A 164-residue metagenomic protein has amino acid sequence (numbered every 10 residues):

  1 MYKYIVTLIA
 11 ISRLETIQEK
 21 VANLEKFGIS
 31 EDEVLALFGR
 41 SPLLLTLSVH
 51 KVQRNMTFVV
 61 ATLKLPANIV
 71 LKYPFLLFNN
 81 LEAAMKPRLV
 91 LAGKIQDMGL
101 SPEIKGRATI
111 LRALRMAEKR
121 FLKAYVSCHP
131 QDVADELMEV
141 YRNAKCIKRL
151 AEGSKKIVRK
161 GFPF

Functional and structural regions predicted by a protein language model:
M1-F164: Long amphipathic alpha-helical repeat/alpha-solenoid cores
